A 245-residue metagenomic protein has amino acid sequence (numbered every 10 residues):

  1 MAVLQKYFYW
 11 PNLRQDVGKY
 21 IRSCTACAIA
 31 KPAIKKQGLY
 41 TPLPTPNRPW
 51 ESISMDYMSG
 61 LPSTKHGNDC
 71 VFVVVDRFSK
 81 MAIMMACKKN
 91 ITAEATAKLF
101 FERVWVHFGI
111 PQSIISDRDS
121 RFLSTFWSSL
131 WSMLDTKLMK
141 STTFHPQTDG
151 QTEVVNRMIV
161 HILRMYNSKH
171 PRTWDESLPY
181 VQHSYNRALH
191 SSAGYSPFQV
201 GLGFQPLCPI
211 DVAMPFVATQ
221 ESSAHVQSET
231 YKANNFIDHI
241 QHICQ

Functional and structural regions predicted by a protein language model:
M1-L4, I29-L39: Cytochrome P450 fold signature focused on the C-terminal beta-domain
M1-S23: Short, positively charged, Gly/Tyr-enriched micro-motifs that form contact patches at catalytic or ligand/partner
M1-Y9, S116-S120, F144-Q147: Conserved short loop/turn motifs at secondary-structure junctions
G18, R22-A26, K31-I34, R48-S52 (+5 more regions): Domain-scale segment recognizer with a strong primary affinity for retroviral/LTR-retrotransposon integrase
G38-T41, M58-G60, C70, F101-E102: Eukaryotic intrinsically disordered and solvent-exposed regulatory patches
P49-I83: An active-site-proximal beta-strand-loop segment
L61-S63, A86-T92, S168-R172: Short, contiguous acidic/charged loop-to-helix segments that flank catalytic cores in large enzymes
M85-V106: Active-site beta-loop-alpha junctions of metal-dependent nucleic acid enzymes, especially the RNase H-like/DDE
